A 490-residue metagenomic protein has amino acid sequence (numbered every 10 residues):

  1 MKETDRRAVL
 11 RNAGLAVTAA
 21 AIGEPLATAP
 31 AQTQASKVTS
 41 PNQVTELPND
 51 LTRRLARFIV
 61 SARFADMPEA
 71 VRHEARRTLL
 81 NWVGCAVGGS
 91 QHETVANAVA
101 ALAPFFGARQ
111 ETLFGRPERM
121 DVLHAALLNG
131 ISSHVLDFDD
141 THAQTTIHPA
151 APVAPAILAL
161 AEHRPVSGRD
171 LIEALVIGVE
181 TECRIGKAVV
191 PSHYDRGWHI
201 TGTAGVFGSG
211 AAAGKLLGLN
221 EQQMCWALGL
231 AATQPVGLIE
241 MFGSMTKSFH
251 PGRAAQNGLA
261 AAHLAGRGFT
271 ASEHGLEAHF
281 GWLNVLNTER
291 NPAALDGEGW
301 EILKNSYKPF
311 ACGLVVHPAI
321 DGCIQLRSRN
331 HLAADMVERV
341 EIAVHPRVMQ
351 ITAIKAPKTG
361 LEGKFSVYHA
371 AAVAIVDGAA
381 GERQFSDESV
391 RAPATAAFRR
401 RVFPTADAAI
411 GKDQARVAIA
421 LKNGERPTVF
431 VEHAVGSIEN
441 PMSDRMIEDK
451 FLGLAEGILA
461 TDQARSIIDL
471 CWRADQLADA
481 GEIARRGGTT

Functional and structural regions predicted by a protein language model:
K2-T146, I239-Q256, H263-T490: Terminal-appendage/accessory-domain detector
R53, R57, P155, V176 (+5 more regions): Generic structural signal for well-ordered, non-membrane alpha-helices
G89, I157-R164, G210-L216, A261-A265 (+2 more regions): Well-ordered alpha-helical scaffold segments within catalytic/enzyme domains
D140-C183: Hydrophobic alpha-helical hairpins/lids featuring a short glycine-rich hinge
A151-L158, G205-G210, Q256-A260, V316-P318: Well-ordered alpha-helical segments within folded domains of soluble proteins
P165, R169-Q256: Glycine-rich, mobile lid/loop segments that gate access to catalytic sites or pores
